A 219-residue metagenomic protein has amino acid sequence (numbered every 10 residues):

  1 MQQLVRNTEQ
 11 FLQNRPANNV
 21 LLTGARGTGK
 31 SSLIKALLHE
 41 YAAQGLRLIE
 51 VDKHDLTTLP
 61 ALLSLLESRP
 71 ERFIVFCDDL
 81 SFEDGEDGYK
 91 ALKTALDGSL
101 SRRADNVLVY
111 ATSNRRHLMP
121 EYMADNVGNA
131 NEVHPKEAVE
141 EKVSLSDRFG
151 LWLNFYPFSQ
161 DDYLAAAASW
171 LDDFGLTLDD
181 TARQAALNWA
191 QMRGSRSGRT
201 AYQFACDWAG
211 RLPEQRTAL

Functional and structural regions predicted by a protein language model:
M1-E9: N-terminal pre-Walker A segment at the start of P-loop NTPase domains
N14-A36: Walker A/P-loop nucleotide-binding motif
E40-F73, L80-G85: AAA+/P-loop NTPase substrate/partner-engagement loops
Q44-L46, E71-F73, A104-V107, S146-L151: Short glycine-/polar-rich loops that comprise or flank the Walker A/P-loop and associated switch/sensor motifs
I49, S113, A130-V143, G150-Y163: Conserved AAA+ ATPase "SRH/arginine-finger" region at the nucleotide-binding site
S64, S68, D84-N131: Conserved catalytic/switch belt of AAA+ P-loop NTPases
Y156-L219: C-terminal alpha-helical "lid" subdomain
